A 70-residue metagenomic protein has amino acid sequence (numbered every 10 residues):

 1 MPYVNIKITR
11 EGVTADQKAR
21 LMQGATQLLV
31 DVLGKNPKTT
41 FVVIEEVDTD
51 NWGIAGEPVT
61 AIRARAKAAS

Functional and structural regions predicted by a protein language model:
P2-S70: A domain-level signal for the structural core that forms small-molecule/cofactor-binding pockets and catalytic centers
